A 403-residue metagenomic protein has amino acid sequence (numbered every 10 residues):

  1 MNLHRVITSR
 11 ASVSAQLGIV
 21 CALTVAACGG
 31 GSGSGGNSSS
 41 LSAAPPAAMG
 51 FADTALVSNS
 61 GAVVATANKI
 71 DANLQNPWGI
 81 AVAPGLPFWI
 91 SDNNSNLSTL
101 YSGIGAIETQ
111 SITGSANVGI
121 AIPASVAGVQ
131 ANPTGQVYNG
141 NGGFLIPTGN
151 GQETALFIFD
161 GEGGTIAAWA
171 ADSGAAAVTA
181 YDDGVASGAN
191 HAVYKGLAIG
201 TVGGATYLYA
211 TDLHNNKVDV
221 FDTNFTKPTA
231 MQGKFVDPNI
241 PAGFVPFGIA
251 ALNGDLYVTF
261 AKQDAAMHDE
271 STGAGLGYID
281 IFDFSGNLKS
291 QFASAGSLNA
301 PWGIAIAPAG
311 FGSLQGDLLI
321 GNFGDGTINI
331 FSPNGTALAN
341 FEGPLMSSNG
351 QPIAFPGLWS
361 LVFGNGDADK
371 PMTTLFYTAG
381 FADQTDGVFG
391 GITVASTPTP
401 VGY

Functional and structural regions predicted by a protein language model:
N2-G18: Bacterial N-terminal signal peptides that target proteins for export
T24-A27: C-terminal motif of bacterial Sec signal peptides marking the signal peptidase cleavage site
G33-Y403: Sequence/structural signature of beta-propeller domains
